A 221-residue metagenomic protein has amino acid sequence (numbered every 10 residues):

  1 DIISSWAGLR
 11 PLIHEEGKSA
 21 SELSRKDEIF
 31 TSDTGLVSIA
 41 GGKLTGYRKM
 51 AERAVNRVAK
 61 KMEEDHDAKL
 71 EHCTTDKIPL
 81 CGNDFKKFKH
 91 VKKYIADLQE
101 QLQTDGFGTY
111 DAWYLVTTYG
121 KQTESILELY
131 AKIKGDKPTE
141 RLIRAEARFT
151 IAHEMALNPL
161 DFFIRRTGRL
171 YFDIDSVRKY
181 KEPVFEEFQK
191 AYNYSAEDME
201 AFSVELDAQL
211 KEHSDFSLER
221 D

Functional and structural regions predicted by a protein language model:
D1-D221: C-terminal accessory subdomains/tails of enzymes that are appended
